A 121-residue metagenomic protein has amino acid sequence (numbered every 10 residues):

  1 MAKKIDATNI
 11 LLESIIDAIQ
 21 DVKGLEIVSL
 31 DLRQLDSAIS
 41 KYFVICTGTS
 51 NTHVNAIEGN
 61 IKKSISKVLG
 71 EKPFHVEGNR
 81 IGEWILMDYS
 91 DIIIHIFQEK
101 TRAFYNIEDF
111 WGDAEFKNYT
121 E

Functional and structural regions predicted by a protein language model:
M1-I39, G48-I85, E99-K100, F110-E121: Polybasic/polar functional segments that serve as interface/processing modules
K41, D91: Conserved acidic residues
M87-Y89: Active-site beta-strand termini and strand-to-loop segments that position acidic
A103-N106: Switch/connector loops and helix/strand junctions flanking conserved nucleotide-binding motifs in nucleotide-processing
